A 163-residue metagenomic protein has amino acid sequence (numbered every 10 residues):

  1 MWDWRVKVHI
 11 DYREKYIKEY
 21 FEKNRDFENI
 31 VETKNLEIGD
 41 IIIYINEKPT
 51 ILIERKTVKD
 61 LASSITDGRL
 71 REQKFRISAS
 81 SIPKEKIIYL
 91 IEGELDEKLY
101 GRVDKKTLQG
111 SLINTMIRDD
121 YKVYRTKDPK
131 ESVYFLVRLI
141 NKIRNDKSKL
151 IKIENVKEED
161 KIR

Functional and structural regions predicted by a protein language model:
W2-K7, I30-R163: Extended, alpha-helix-rich binding/interface surfaces that flank or overlap catalytic cores and mediate recognition
R5-F27: Short, charged N-terminal beta->alpha structural module
